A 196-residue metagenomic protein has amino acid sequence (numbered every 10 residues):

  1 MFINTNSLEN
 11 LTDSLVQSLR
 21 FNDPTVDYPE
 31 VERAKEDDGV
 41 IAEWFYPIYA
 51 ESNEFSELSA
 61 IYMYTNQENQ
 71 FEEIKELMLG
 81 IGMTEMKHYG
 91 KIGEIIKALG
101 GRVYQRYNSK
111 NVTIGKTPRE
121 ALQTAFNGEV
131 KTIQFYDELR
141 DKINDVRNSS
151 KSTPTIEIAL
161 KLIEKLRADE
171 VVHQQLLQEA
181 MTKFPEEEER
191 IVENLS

Functional and structural regions predicted by a protein language model:
F2-S196: Non-heme di-metal
